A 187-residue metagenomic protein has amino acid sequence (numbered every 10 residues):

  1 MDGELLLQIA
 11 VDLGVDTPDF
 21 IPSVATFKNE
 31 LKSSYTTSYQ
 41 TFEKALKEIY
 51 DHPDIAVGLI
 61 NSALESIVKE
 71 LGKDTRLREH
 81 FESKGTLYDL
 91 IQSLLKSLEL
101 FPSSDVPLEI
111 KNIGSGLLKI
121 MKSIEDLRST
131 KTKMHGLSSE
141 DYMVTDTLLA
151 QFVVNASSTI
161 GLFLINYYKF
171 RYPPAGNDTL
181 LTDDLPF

Functional and structural regions predicted by a protein language model:
M1-K47, A175, T179-L180, D184: Internal, Lys/Arg-enriched amphipathic helical interaction segments that engage polyanionic partners
T36, I55-L59, D74-E79, S93-V106: Glycine- and small hydrophobic-enriched segments that form the cores of compact globular domains
Y39-K73, V154-L162: Short, hydrophobic, well-ordered secondary-structure elements
I55-I60, E70-D89, P174-G176: Short acidic alpha-helical/loop segments enriched in Asp/Glu that coordinate divalent cations
I67-T75, L98, P102, H135 (+1 more regions): Alpha-helix capping/termination and helix-coil
S83-K96, S129-M134: Secondary-shell segments that build the walls of catalytic and ion/ligand-binding clefts
L100-I124: Short, mixed-charge amphipathic alpha-helical segments
S115-P174: Charge-enriched, short contiguous segments at helix-coil
